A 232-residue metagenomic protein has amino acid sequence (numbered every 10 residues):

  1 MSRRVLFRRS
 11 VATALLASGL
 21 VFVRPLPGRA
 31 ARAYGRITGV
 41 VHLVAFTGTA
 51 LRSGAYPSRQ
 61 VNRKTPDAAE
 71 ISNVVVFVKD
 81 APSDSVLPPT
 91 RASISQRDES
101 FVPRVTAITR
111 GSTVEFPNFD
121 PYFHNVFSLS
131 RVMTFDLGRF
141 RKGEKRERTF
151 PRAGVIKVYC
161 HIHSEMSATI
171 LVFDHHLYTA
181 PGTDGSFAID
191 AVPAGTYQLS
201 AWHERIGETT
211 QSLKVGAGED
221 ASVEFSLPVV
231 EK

Functional and structural regions predicted by a protein language model:
M1-L15: N-terminal secretory signal peptides and thylakoid transit peptides that target proteins across membranes
L15-L20, L171: Small beta-barrel nucleic-acid-binding modules, principally OB-folds
G19-P27: C-terminal segment of classical bacterial N-terminal signal peptides
L26-K232: Extracytoplasmic copper-binding redox domains, predominantly the cupredoxin/blue-copper superfamily
